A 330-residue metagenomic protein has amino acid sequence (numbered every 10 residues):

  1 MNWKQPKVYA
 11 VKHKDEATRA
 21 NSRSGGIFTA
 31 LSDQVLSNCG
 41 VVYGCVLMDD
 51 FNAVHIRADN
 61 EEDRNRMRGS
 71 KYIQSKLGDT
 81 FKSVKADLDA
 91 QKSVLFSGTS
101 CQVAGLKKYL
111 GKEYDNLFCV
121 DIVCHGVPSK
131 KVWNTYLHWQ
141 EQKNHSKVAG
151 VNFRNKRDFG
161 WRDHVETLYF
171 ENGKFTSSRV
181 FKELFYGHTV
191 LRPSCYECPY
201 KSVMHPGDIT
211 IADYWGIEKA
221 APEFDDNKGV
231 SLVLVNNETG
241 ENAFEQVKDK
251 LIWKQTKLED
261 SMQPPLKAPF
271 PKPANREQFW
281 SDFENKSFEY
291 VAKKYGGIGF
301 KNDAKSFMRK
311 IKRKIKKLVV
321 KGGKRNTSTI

Functional and structural regions predicted by a protein language model:
M1-E16, A53-A58, R64-N65, G216: Non-heme iron-sulfur electron-transfer modules
M1-I27, S32-Q34, M308-I311: Electropositive, gly/pro-rich neighborhoods at or near active sites that engage anionic ligands
S24-G26, D49, F96-L106, G126-P128 (+1 more regions): Gly/Ser/Thr-rich loops at beta-strand to alpha-helix junctions that form or flank small-molecule/cofactor-binding
N38-V41, S146-I330: Long, compositionally biased charged/polar accessory segments in the mid-to-C-terminal portions of proteins
V54-K82: Glycine-rich phosphate-binding "P-loop"
Q91-L95: Short active-site oxyanion
K107-F118, L137-Q142: Short, surface-exposed basic-aromatic patches at helix termini and helix-loop junctions that form
F118-W139, G240: Short, flexible loop segments at boundaries between secondary-structure elements
